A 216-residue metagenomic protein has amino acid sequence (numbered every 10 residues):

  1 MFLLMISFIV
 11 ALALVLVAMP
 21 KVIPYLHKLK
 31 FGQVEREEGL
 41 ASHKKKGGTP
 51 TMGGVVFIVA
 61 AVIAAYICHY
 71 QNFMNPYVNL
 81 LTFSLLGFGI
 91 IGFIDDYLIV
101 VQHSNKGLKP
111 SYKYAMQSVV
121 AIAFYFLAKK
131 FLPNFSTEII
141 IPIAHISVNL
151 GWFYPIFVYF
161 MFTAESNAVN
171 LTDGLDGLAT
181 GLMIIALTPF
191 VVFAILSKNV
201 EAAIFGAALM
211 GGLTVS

Functional and structural regions predicted by a protein language model:
M1-H27, F57-I90, F124, K129-K130 (+2 more regions): Alpha-helical transmembrane segments
V22-I58, I94-V119, I141-F153, T163-I184: Interhelical loop and helix-boundary elements at the membrane-water interface of polytopic inner-membrane proteins
R36, K46, H69-Y70, Y112 (+2 more regions): Residue-level signature of transmembrane alpha-helix interfaces in integral membrane proteins
F73, Y77, Y97-V101, P133-N134: Short secondary-structure capping/junction motifs at helix and strand boundaries
L108, A121-N134: Internal, non-catalytic "lid/hinge" segments that mediate substrate recognition, gating, inter-domain movement
